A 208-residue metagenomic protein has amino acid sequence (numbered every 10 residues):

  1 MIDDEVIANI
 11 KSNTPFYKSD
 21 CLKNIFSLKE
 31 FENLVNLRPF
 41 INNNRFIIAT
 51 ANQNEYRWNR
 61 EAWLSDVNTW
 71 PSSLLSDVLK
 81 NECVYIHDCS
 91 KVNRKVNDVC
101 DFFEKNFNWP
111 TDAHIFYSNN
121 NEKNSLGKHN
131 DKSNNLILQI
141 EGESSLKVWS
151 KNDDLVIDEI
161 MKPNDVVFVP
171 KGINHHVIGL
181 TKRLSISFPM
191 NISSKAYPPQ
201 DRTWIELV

Functional and structural regions predicted by a protein language model:
M1-R45: An N-terminal JmjN-like helical accessory module and its immediate linker preceding a catalytic domain
D4-A8, T50-D165, I173-L207: Active-site region of the double-stranded beta-helix
